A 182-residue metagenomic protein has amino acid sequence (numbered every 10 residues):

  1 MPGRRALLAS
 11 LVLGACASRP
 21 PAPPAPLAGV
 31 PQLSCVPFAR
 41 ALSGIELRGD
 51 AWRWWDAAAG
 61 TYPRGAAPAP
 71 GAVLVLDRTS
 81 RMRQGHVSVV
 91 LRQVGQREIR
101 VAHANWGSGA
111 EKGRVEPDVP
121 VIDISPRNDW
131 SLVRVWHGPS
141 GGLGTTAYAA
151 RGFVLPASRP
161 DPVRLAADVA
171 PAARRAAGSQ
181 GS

Functional and structural regions predicted by a protein language model:
G3-L8: N-terminal export leaders
A9-S10, V169: Intrinsically disordered, low-complexity segments enriched in polar/charged small residues
A17-R19: Bacterial signal peptide processing site
A25-V89, V94: Secreted/periplasmic proteins that engage bacterial cell-wall peptidoglycan
Q96-S182: Aromatic- and glycine-rich peptidoglycan recognition patches
